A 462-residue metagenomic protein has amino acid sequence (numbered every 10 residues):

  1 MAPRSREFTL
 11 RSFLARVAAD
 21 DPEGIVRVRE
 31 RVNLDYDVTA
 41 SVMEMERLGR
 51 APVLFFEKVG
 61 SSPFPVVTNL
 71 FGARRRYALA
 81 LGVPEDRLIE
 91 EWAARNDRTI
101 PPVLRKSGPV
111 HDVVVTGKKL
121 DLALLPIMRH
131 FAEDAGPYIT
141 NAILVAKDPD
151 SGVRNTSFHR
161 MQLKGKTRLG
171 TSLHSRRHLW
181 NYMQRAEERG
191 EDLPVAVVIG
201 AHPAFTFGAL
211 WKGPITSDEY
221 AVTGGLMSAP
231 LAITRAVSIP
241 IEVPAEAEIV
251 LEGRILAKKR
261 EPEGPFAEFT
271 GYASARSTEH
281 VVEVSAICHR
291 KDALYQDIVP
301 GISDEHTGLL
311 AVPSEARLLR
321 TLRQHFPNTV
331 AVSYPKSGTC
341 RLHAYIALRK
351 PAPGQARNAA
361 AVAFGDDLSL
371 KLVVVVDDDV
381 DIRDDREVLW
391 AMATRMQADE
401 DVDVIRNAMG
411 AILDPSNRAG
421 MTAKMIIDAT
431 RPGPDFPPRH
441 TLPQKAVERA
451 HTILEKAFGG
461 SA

Functional and structural regions predicted by a protein language model:
M1-V281, S285-A462: Extended, highly charged
